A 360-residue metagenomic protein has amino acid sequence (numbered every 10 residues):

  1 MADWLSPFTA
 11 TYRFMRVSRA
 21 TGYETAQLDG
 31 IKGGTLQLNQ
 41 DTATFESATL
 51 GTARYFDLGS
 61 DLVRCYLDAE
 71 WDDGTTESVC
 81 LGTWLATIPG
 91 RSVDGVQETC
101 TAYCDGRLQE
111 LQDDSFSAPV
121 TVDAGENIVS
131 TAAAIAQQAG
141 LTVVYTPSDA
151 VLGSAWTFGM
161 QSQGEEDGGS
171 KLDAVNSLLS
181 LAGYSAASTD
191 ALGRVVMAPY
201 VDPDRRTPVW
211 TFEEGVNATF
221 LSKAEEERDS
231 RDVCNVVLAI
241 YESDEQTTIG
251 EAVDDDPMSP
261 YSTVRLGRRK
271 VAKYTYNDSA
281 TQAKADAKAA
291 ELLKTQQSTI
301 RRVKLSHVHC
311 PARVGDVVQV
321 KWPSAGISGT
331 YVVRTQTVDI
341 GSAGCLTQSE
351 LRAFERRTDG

Functional and structural regions predicted by a protein language model:
M1-N127: Beta-strand-rich assembly/attachment modules of structural machines
A2-M15, N176, S180, S185-A343 (+1 more regions): Acidic, small/polar-enriched beta strand-loop surface segments
A20, Q27-T35, A86, G153-S162 (+2 more regions): A broad structural signal for short, well-ordered beta-strand segments within beta-sheet-rich domains
T42-T44, R54-L58, W71, G90-S92 (+7 more regions): Residues that cap or initiate secondary-structure elements
D94-D229: Charged- and aromatic-enriched interaction segments used to assemble and dock large macromolecular complexes
C104-G106, Y241, A353: Flexible glycine-/small-residue-rich
T347: Glycine-rich, small/acidic residue-mixed loop/short-helix segments
